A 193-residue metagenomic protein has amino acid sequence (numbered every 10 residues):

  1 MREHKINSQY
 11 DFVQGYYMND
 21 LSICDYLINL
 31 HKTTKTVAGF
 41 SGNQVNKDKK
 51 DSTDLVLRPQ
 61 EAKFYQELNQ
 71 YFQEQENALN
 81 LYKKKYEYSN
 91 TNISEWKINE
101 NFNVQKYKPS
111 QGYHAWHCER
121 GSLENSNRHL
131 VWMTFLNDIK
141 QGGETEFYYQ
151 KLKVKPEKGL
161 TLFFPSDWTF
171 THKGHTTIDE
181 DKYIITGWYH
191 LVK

Functional and structural regions predicted by a protein language model:
M1-N103: Non-heme Fe(II)/2-oxoglutarate
Q14-G15, W116, L130-W132, I185: Hydrophobic residues positioned within well-ordered beta-strands of beta-sheet architectures
T36-V37, Y113-H114, I139-E146: Substrate-binding/catalytic groove segments of enzymes that remodel or degrade extracellular structural polymers
E100, G112-H114, R128, F170: Short beta-strand or tight-loop elements that sit immediately N-terminal to catalytic metal-binding acidic residues
V104-P109, S122-Q141: Short, conserved beta-strand element in jelly-roll/cupin
Y113-G121: Histidine-centered catalytic micro-motifs
R128, Q141-K193: Catalytic core of Fe(II)/2-oxoglutarate
